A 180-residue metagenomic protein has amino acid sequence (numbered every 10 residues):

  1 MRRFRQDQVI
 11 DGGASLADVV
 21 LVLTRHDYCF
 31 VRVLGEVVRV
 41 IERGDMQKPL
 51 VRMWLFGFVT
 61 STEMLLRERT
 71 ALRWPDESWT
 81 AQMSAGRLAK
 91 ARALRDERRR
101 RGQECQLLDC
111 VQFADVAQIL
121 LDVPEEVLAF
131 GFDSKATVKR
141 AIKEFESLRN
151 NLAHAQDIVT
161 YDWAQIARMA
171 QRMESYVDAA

Functional and structural regions predicted by a protein language model:
M1-Q8, E42-D45: Bateman (tandem CBS) regulatory domains
G13-Y28, E36-A180: Amphipathic alpha-helical interface elements
